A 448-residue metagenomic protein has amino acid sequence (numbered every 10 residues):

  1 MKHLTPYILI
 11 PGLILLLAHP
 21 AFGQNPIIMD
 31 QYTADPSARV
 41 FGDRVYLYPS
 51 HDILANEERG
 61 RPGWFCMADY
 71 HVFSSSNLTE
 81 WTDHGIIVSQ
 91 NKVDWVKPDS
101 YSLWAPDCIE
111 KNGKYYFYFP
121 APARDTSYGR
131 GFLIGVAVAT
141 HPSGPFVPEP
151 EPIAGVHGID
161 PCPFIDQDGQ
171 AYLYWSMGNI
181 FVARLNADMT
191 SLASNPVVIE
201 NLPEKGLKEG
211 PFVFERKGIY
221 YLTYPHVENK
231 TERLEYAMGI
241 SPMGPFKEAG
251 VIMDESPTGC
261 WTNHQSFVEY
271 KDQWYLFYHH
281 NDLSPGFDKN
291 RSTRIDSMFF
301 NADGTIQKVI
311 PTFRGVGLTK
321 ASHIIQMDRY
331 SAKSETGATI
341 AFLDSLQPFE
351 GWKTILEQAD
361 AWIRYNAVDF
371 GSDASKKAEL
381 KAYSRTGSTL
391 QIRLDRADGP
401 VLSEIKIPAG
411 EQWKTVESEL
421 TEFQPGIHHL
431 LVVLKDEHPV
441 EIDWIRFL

Functional and structural regions predicted by a protein language model:
M1-Q24: Bacterial Sec-dependent N-terminal signal peptides
F22-K406, G410-L448: Carbohydrate-active catalytic/glycan-binding domains of CAZyme proteins, especially the secreted or lumenal ectodomains
